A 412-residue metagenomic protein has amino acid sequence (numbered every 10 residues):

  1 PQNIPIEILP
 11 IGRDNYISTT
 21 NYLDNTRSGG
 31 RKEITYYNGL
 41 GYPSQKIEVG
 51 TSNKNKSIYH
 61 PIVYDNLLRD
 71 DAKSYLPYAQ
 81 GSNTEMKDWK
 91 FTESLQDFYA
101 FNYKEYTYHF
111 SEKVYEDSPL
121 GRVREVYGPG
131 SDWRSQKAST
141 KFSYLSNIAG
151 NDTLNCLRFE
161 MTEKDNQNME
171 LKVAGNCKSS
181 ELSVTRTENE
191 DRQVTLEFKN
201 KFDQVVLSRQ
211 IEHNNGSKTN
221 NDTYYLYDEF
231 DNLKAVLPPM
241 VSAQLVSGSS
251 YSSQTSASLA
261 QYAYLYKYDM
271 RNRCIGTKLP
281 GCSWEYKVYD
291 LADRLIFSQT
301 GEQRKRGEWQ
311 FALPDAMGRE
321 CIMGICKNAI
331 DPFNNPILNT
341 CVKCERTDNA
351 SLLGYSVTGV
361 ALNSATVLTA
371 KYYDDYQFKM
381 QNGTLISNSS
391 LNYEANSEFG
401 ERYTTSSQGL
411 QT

Functional and structural regions predicted by a protein language model:
Q2-T412: Beta-strand elements of repeat-based all-beta scaffolds
